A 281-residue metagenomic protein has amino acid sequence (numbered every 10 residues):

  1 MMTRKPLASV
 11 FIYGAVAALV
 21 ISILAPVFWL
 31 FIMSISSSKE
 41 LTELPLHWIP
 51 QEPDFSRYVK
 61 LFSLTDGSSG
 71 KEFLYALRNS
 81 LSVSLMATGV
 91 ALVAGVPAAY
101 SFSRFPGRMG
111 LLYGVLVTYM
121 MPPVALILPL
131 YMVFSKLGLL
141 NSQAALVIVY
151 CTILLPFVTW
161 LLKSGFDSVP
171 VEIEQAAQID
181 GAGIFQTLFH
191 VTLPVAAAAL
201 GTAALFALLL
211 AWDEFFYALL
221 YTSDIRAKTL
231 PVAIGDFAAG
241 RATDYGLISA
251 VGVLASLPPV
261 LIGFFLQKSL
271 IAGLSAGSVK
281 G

Functional and structural regions predicted by a protein language model:
M1-P6: Short, Lys/Arg-rich, polar N-terminal cytosolic tail immediately upstream of the first transmembrane signal-anchor
A8-G281: A structural signal for multi-pass alpha-helical bundles of membrane permease subunits that mediate small-molecule
